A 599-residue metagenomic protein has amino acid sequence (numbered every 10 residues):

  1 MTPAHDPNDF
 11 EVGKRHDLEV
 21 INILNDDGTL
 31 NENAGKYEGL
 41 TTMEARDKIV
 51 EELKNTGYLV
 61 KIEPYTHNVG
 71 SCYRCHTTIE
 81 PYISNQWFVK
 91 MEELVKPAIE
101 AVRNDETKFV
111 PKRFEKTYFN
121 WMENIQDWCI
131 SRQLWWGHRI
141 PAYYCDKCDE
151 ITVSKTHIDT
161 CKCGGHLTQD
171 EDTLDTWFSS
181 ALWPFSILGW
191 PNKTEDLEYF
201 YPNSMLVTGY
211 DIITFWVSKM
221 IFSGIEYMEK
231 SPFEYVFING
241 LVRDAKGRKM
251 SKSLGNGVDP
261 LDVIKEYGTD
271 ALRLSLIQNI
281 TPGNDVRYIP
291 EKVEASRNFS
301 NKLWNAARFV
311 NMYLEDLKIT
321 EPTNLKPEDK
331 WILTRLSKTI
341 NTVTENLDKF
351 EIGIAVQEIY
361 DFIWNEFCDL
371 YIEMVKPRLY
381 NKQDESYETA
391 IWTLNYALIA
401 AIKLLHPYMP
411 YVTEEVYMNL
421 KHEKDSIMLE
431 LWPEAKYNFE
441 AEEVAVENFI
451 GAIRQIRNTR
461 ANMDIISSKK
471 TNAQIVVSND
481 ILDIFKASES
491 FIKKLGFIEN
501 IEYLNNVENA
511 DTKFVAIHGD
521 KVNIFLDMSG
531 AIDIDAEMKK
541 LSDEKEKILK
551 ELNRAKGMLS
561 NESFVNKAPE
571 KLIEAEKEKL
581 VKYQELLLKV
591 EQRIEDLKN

Functional and structural regions predicted by a protein language model:
M1-D26, P97-S131, W135, C148 (+7 more regions): NTP-handling and nucleic-acid-processing catalytic cores
M1-K147, I212, W216, R248 (+5 more regions): Residue patterns forming the tRNA-binding/recognition surfaces of aminoacyl-tRNA synthetases and related DALR
W121-W177, D361, M409: Gly/Pro-rich turn-and-neighbor structural signature
I125, W177-A181, I213, M220-I221 (+7 more regions): Short alpha-helical scaffolding segments that buttress acidic/His motifs in well-ordered protein cores
Q169-Y201, N365, D369-I372: Active-site-adjacent "gating/activation" loops or surface patches in catalytic cores
D244, I277, D316-T344, I372-R454: Acidic, turn-prone loop/beta-hairpin segments
E294, L420-N599: C-terminal low-complexity, glycine/proline- and small-hydrophobic-enriched intrinsically disordered tails that act as
N298-N311, D329-K338, Q357-P377, I517-G519 (+2 more regions): Core structural elements
